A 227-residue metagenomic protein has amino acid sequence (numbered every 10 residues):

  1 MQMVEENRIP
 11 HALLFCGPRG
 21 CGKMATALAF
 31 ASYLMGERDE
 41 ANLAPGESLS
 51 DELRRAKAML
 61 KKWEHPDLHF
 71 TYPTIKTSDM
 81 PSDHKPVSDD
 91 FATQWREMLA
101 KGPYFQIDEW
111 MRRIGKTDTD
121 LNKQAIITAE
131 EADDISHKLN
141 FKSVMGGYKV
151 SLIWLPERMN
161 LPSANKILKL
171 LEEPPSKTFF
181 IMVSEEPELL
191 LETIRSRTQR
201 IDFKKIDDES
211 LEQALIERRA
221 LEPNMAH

Functional and structural regions predicted by a protein language model:
M1-R158, P162: Clamp-loader machinery-focused feature within the broader ASCE/P-loop NTPase space
P10-H11, E64-D67, G146-Y148, P174-T178 (+2 more regions): Short glycine-/polar-rich loops that comprise or flank the Walker A/P-loop and associated switch/sensor motifs
L34, R38, L171-P174, R219: Active-site catalytic pocket residues across diverse enzymes, especially alpha/beta-hydrolases
N140, N165-M182: Conserved catalytic/switch belt of AAA+ P-loop NTPases
W154-L155, M182-P187: A short beta-strand-to-loop transition that corresponds to the Sensor-1 phosphate-sensing loop of AAA+ P-loop ATPases
L161-L171, E186-R197, I216: Short regulatory helix/loop adjacent to the ATP-binding pocket of P-loop NTPases
R200-H227: Long, charge-dense, solvent-exposed interaction surfaces that engage phosphate-rich ligands
